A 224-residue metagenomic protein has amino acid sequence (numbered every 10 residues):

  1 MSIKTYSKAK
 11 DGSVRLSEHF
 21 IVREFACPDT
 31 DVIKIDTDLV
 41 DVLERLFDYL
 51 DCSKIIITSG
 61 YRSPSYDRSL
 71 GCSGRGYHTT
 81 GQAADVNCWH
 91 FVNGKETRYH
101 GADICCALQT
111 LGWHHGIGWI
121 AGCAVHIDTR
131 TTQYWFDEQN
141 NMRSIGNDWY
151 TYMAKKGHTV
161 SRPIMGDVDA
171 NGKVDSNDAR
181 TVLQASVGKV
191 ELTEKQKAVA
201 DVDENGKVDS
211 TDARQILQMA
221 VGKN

Functional and structural regions predicted by a protein language model:
M1-D51, T131, M142-W149, A154-H158: Extracytoplasmic cell-surface/polysaccharide-interacting catalytic and binding patches
A26-D36, W89-K95, D169, D203: Second-shell loop/turn segments in exported
I35-V42, H100-I104, D178, D212-A213: Stable alpha-helical elements in mature extracytoplasmic
D38-G71: Extended, low-complexity, intrinsically disordered C-terminal regulatory tails of eukaryotic serine/threonine kinases
R45-S53, A107-H114, A185, M219: Structured segments of extracytoplasmic/periplasmic soluble domains in secreted or envelope-associated proteins
L70-S73, K197: Short, glycine/charged-enriched secondary-structure capping and boundary segments
R75, T79-T80, A84, C88-R162: Catalytic cores and adjacent binding grooves of peptidoglycan-active enzymes
S161-N224: Cellulosome-associated attachment modules in secreted, modular CAZymes
